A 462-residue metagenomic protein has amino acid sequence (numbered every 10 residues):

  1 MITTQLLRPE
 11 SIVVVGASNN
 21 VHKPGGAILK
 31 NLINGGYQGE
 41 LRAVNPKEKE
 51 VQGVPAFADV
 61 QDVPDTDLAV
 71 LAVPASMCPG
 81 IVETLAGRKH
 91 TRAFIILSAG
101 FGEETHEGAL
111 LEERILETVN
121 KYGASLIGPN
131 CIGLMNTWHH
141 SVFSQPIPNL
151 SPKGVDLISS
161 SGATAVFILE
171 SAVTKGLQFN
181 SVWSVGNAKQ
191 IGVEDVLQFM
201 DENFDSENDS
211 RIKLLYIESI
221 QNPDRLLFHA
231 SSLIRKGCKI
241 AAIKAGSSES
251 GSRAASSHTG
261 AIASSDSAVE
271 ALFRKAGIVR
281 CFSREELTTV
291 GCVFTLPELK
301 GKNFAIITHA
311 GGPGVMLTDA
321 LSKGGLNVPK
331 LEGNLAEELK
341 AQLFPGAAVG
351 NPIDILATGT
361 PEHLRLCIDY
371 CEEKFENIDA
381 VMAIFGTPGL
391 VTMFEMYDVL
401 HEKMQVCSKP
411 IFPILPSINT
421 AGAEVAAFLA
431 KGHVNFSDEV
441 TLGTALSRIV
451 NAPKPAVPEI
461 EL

Functional and structural regions predicted by a protein language model:
M1-L462: Catalytic-core regions of core metabolic enzymes, especially those transforming organic acids/acyl-group intermediates
